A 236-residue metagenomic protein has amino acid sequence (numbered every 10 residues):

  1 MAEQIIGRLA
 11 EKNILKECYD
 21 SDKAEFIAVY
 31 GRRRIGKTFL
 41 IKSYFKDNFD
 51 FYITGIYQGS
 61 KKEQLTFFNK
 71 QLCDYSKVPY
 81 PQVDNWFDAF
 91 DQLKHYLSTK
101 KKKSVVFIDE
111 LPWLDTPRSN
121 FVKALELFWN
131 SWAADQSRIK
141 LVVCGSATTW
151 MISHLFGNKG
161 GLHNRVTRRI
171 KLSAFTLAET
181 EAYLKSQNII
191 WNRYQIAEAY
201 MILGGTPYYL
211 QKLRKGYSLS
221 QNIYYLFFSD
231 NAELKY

Functional and structural regions predicted by a protein language model:
M1-Y236: Phosphate-binding site recognition
